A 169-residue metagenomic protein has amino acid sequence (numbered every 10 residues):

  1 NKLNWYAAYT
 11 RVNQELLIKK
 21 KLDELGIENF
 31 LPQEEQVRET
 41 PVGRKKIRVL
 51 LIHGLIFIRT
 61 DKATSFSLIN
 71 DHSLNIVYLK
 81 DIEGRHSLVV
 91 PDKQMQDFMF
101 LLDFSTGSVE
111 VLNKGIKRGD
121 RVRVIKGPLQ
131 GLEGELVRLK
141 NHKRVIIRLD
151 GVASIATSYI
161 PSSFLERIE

Functional and structural regions predicted by a protein language model:
N1-R121, I146, G151-E169: Acidic-enriched and Gly/Ser
G131-R138: Short beta-strand-centered aromatic/proline hotspots
K143: Glycine-centered loop/turn positions within well-structured domains that cap or flank conserved ligand/cofactor-binding
